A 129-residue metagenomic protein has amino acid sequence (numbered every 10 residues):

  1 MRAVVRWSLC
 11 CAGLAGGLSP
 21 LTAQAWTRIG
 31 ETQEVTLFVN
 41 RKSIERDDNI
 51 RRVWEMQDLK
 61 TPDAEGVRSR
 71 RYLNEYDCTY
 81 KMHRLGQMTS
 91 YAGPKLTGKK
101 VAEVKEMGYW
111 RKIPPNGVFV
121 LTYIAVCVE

Functional and structural regions predicted by a protein language model:
M1-L9: Bacterial N-terminal signal peptides that target proteins for export
S8-G17: Bacterial N-terminal signal peptides
S19-E129: N-terminal secretory-pathway/extracellular module detecting exported/lumenal segments and adjacent signal-anchor/first
